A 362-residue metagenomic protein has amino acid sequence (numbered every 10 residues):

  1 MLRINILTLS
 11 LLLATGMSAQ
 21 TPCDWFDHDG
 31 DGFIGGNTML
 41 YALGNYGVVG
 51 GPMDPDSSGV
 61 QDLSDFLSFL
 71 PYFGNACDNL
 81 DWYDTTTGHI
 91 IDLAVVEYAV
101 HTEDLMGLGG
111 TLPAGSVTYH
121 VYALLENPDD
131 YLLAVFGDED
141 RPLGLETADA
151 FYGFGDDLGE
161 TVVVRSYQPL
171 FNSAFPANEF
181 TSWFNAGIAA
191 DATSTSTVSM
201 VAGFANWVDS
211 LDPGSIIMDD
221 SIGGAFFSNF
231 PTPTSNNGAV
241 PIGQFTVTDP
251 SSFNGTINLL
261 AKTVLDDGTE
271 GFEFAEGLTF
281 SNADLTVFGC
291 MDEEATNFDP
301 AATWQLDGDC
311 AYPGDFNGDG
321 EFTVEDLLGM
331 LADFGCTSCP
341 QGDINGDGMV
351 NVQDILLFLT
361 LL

Functional and structural regions predicted by a protein language model:
M1-I4: Positively charged n-region of N-terminal signal peptides that target proteins for export
T8, G30, I188-A189, D212 (+1 more regions): Intrinsically disordered, low-complexity regulatory segments enriched in acidic/serine/proline/glutamine/glycine
T8-G16: Bacterial N-terminal signal peptides
L12, T86-G88, T303: A generic structural signal for short, non-catalytic loop/turn and secondary-structure boundary residues
A19-W82, L285-N297, T303-L362: Cellulosome-associated attachment modules in secreted, modular CAZymes
L80-V287: Non-catalytic macromolecular-recognition regions in eukaryotic signaling proteins
